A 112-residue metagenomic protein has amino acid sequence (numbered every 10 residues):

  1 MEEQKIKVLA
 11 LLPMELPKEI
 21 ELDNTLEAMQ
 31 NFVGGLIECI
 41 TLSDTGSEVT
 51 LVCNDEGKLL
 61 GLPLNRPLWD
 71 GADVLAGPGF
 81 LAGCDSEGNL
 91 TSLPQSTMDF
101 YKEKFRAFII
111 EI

Functional and structural regions predicted by a protein language model:
E2-I112: Domain-length accessory/inserted modules outside core catalytic folds
